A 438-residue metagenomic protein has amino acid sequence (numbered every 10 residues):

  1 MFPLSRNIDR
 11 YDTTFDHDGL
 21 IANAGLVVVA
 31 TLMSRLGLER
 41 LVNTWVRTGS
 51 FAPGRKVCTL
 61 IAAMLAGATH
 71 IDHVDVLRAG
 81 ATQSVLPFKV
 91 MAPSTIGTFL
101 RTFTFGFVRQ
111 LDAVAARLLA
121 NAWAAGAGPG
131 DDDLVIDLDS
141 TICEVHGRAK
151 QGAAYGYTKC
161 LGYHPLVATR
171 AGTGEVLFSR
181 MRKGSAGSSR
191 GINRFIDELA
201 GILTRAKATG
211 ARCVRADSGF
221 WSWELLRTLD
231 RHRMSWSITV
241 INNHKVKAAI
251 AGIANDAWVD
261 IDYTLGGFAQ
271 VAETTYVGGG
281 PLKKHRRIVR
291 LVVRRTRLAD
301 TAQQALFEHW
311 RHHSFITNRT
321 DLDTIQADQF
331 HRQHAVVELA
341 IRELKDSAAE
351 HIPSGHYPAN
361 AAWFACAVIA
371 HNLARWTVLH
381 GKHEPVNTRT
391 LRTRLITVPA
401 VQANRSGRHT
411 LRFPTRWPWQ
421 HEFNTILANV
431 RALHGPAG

Functional and structural regions predicted by a protein language model:
M1-G187, I192-A206, V378, A400-G438: Dynamic "connector" segments at or just before major functional cores
F2-Y11, S235-K345, R431-G438: An anionic, glycine-rich sequence signature occurring as long contiguous blocks
L32, V74, Q326-R375: Short amphipathic alpha-helical "interface-anchor" segments enriched in bulky aromatics
D139, G210-W221: Acidic/histidine-rich, metal-coordinating catalytic segments
A149-L161, W223-V240: A short alpha/beta connector and helix-capping loop motif
R205-R212, R231-H232: Short, surface-exposed connector motifs at secondary-structure boundaries
H351-W417: Basic, amphipathic alpha-helical segments enriched in Lys/Arg and hydrophobic/aromatic residues
